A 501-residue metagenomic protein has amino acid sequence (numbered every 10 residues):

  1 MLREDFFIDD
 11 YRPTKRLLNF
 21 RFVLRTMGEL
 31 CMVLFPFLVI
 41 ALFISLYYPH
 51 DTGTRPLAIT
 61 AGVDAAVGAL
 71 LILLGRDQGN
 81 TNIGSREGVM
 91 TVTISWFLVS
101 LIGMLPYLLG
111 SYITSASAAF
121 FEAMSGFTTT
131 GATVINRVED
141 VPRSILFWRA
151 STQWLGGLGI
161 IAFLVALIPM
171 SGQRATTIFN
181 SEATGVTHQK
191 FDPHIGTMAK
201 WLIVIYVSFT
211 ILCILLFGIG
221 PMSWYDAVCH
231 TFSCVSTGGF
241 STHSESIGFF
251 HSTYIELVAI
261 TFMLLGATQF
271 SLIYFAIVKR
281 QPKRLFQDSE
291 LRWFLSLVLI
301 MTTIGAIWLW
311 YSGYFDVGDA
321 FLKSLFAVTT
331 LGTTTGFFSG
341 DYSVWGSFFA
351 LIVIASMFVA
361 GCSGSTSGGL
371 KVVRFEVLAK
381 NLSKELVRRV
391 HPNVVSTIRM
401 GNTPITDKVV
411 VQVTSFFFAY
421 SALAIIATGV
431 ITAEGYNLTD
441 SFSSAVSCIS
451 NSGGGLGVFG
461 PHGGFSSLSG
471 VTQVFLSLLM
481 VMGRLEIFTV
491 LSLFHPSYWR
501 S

Functional and structural regions predicted by a protein language model:
M1-S501: Membrane-proximal intracellular helices of multi-pass ion channels
